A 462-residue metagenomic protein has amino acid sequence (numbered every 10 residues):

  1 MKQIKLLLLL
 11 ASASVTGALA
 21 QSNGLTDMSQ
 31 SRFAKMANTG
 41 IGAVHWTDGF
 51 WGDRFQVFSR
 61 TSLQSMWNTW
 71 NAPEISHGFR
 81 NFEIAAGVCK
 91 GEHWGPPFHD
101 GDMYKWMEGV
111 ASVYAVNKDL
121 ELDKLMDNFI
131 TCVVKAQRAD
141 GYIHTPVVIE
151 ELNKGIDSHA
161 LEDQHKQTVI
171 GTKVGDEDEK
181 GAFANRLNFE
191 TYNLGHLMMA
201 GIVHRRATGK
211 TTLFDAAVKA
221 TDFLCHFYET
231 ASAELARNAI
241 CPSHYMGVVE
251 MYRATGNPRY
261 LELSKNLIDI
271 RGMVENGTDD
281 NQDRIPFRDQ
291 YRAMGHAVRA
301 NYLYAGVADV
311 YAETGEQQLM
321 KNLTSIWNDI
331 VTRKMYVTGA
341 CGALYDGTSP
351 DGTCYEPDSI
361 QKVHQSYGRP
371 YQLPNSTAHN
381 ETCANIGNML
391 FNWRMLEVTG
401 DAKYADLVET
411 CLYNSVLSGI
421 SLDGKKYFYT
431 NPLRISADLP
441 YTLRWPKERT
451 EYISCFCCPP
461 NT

Functional and structural regions predicted by a protein language model:
M1-N23: Bacterial Sec-dependent N-terminal signal peptides
Q21-T462: Glycan-recognition and catalytic cores of secretory/periplasmic carbohydrate-active enzymes
